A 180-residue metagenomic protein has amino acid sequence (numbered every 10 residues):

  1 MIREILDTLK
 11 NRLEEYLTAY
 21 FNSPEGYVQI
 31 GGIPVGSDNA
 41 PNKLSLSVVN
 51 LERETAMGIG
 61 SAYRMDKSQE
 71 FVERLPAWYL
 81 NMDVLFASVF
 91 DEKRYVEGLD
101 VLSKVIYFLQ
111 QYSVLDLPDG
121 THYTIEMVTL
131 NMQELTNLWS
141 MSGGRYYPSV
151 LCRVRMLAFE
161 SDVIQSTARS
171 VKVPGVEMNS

Functional and structural regions predicted by a protein language model:
M1-R64: Small/polar-rich, solvent-exposed N-terminal microdomains that initiate assembly or binding
I2, L6, A77, G98-L102: Short, charged, low-complexity patches
I33-V35, E70-R74, L135-S142: Catalytic micro-motifs at enzyme active sites that drive phosphoryl/nucleotidyl and oxygen chemistry
M57-I59, D162-Q165: Short conserved micro-motifs at the rims of enzyme active sites and ligand-binding pockets
G60-M65, V96-K104, G120-T121: "Short basic amphipathic alpha-helical interaction patches in structured regions
Q69-A77, A168-S180: Short, cationic low-complexity segments
R74-D91, S103, Y147-M156: Oligomerization/assembly interface segments of phage tail-like spikes and tubes
D100, Y107-S161: Acidic-leaning, charged glycine-interspersed low-complexity segments
